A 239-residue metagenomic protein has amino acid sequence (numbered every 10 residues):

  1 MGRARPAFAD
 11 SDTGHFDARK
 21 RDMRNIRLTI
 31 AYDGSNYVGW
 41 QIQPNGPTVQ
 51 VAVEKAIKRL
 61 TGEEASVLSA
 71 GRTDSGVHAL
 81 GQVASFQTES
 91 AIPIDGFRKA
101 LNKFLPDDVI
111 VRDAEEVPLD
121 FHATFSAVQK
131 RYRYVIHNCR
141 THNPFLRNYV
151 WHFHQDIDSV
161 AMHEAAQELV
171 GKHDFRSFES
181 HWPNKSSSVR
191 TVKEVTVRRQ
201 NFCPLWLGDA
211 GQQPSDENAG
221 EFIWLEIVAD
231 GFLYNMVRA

Functional and structural regions predicted by a protein language model:
G2-A4, F8: Short linear segments in intrinsically disordered or otherwise low-structure-confidence regions
G14-A239: Structured-RNA-binding interfaces characteristic of tRNA pseudouridine synthases
